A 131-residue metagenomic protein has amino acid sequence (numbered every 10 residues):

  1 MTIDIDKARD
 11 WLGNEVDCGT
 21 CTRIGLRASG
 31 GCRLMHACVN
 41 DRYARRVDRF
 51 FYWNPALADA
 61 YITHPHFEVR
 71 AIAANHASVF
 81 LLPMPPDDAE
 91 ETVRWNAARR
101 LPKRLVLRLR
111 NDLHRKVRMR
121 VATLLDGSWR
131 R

Functional and structural regions predicted by a protein language model:
M1-L81, N111, L125-W129: N-terminal alpha-helical scaffold/docking segments in eukaryotic complex subunits
R70, R94, R118-M119: Residue-level detector of extended alpha-helical repeat arrays and alpha-solenoid scaffolds
H76, R100-L101: Extracellular/lumenal glycan-associated surfaces
L109-R110, V121: Leucine-rich solenoid repeat scaffolds
